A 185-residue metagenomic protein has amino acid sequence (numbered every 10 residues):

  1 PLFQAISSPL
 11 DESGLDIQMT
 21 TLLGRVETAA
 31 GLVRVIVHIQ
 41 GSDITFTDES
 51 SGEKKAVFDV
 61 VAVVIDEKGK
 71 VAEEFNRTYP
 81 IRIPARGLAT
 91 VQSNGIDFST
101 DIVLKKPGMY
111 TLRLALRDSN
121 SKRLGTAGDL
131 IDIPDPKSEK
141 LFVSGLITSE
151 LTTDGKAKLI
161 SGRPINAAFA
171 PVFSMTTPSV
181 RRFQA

Functional and structural regions predicted by a protein language model:
P1-A185: Scaffold/interface architecture of coatomer-like assemblies
